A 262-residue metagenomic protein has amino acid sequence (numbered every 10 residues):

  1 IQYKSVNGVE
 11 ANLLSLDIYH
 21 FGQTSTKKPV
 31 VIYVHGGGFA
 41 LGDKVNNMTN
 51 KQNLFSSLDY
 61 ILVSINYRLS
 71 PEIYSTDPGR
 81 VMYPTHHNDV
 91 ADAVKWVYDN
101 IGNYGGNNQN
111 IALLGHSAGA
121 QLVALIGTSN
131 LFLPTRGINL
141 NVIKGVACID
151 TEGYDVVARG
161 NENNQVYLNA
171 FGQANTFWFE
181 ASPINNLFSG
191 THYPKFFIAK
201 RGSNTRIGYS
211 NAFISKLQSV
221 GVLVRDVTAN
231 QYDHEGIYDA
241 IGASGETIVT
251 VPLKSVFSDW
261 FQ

Functional and structural regions predicted by a protein language model:
I1-T26: N-terminal cap/lid segment of alpha/beta-hydrolase-fold proteins
K27-G38: Short beta-strand element of the alpha/beta-hydrolase
V45-S64: Short amphipathic alpha-helix adjacent to the substrate-entry channel of hydrolases
R80-G102: Alpha/beta-hydrolase active-site loop
K95-G160: Primarily recognizes the serine-hydrolase "nucleophile elbow" in alpha/beta-hydrolase and SGNH/GDSL folds
T151-F188: Mobile cap/lid helix-loop segments that gate and shape the active-site cleft of serine hydrolases
F197-N204: Conserved strand-to-loop "acid loop" that flanks and positions the catalytic carboxylate
A199, N211-Q262: C-terminal catalytic histidine-bearing segment of alpha/beta-hydrolase fold enzymes
